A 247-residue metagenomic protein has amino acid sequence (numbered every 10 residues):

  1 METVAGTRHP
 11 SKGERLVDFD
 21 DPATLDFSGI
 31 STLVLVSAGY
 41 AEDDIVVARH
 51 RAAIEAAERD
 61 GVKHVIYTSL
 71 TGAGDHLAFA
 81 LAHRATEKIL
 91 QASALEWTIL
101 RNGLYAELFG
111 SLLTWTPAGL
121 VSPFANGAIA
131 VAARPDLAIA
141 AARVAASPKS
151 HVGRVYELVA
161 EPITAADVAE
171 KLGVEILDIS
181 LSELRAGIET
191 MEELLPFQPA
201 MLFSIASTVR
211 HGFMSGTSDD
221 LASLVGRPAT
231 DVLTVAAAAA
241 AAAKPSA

Functional and structural regions predicted by a protein language model:
M1-R8, D20-P22, I30-S31, A38-A48 (+3 more regions): Oxidoreductase cofactor-interface core, primarily capturing Rossmann-like NAD(P)-dependent enzymes
P10-E14: Short, charged/polar "capping" segments at the starts of alpha-helices and the immediately preceding loops
R15-D18, I179: Cofactor-binding loops of NAD(P)H-dependent oxidoreductases, dominated by short-chain dehydrogenase/reductases
F27, R51-I54, R134-A142, S218 (+1 more regions): Short, amphipathic alpha-helical "lid/cap" segments that border enzyme active or binding sites
A169-G212: Terminal hydrophobic/aromatic helix or amphipathic segment near a protein terminus
M214-S223: Short helix/strand-capping connector loops at secondary-structure junctions
V225-A247: Amphipathic terminal alpha-helices
